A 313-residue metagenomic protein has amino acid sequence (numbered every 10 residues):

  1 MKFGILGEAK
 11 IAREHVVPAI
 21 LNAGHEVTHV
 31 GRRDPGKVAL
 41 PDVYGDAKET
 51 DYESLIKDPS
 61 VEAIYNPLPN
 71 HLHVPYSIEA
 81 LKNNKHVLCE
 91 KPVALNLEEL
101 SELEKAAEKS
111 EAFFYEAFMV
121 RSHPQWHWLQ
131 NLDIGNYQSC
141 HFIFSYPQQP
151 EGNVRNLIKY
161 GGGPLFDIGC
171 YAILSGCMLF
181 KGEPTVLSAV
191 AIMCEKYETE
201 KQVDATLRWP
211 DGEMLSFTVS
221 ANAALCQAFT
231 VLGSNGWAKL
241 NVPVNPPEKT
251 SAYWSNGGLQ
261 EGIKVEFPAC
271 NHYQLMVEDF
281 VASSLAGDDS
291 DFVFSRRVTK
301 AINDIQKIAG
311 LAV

Functional and structural regions predicted by a protein language model:
M1-V43, H272, L311: N-terminal Rossmann-like dinucleotide-binding module
Y44-A106: Beta-loop-alpha module in the N-terminal Rossmann-like domain of NAD(P)-dependent dehydrogenases, especially those
A47, A63-Y65, P210, D279-V313: C-terminal helix-rich "cap/oligomerization" subdomain common to oxidoreductases
C89-E90, F114-E116, L240: Hydrophobic residues in well-ordered beta-strands that form the structural core
E102-M119, Y137-C140: Rossmann-fold dehydrogenase core element
V120-L187, E195: Predominantly a Rossmann-like dinucleotide-binding segment in NAD(P)-dependent oxidoreductases
L174-P246, E278-G287: Contiguous beta-strand/loop segments that form the cofactor/metal-binding neighborhood of enzyme cores
K264-E278, S290: Active-site loop of classical SDR/Rossmann-like NAD(P)-dependent oxidoreductases, centered on the catalytic Tyr-X3-Lys
